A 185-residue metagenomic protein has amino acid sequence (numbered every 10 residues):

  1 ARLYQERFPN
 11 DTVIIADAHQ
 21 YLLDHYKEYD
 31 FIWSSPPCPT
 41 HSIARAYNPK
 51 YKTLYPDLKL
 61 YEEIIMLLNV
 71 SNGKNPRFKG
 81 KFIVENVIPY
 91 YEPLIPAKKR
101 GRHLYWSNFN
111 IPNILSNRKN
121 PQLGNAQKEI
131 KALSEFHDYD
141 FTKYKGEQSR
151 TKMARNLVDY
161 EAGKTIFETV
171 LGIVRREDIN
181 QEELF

Functional and structural regions predicted by a protein language model:
A1-L23, D30-W33: SAM cofactor-binding core of SAM-dependent methyltransferases, primarily the Rossmann-like beta-alpha-beta module
Y21-F31, C38-L184: Class I S-adenosyl-L-methionine
